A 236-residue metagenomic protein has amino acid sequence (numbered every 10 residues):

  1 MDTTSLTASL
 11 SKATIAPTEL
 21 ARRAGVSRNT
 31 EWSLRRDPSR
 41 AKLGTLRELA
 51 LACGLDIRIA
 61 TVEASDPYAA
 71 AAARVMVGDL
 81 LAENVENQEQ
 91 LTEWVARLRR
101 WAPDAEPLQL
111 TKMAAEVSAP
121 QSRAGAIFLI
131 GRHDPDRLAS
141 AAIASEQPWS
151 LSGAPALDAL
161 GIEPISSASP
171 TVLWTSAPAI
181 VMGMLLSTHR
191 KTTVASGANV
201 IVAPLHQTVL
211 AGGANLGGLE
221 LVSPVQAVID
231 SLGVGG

Functional and structural regions predicted by a protein language model:
M1-T14: A short, Lys/Arg-rich alpha-helix, primarily the initiator
L6, L20-A21, E31-L34: Conserved hydrophobic/aromatic packing and binding residues within compact polymer-binding modules
L10, A21, A50: The alpha-helix within a helix-turn-helix
G25-A41: Recognition helix of helix-turn-helix/homeodomain-like DNA-binding domains that insert into the DNA major groove
D37-L51, V62: Short, basic-rich loop-to-helix N-cap that marks the start of a DNA-contacting helix
L51-D136: Charged, helix-prone or intrinsically disordered regulatory segments positioned adjacent to compact structured domains
W101-H206: Short gly/ser-rich loop at a beta-strand->alpha-helix junction or flexible surface loop bordering the NTP-binding
V194-G236: Amphipathic alpha-helical interface segments
